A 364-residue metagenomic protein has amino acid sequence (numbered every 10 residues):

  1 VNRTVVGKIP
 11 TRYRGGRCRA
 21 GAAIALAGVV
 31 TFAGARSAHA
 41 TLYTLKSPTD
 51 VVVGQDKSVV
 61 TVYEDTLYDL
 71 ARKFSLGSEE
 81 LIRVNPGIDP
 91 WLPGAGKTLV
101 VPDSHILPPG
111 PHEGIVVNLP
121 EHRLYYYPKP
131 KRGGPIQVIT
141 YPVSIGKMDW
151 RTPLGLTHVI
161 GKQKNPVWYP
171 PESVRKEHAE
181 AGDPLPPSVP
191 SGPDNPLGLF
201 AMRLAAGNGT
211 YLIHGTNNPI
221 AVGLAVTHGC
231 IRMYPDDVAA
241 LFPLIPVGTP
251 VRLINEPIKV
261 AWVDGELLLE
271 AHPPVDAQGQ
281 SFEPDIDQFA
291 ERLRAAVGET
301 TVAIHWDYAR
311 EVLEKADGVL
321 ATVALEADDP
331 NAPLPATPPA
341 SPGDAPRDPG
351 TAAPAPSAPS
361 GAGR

Functional and structural regions predicted by a protein language model:
V1-R17: N-terminal secretory signal peptides that target proteins for export/translocation
G21-A33: Bacterial N-terminal signal peptides
G34-A40: Sec/Tat signal peptide C-region and signal peptidase I cleavage site
L42-S75: Primarily a LysM-type cell-wall glycan-binding module
L45-T49, P102-L119, W262-V263: Intrinsically disordered, low-complexity Ser/Thr-rich linker and spacer segments in cell-wall-related proteins
V62-L92, G134-Q137: LysM (lysin motif) carbohydrate-binding repeats in extracellular/periplasmic proteins that recognize
E64, G94-L99, G248-V251: Loop/turn positions that initiate beta-strands
P108-P219, A240-P243, A271-A353: Gly/Pro-biased beta-strand-loop elements
